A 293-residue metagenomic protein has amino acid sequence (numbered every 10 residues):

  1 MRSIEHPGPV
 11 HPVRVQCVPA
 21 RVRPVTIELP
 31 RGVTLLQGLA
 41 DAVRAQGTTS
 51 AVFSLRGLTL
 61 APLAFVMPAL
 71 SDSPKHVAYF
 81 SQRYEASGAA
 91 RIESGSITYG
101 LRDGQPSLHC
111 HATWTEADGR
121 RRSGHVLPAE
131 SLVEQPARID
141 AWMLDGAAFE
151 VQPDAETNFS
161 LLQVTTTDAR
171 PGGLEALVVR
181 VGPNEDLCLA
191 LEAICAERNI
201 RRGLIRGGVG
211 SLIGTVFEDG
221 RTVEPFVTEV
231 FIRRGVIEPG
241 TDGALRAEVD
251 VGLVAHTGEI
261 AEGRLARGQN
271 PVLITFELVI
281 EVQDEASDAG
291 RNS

Functional and structural regions predicted by a protein language model:
M1-H6, H11-T115, L174-G210, T222-S293: Alpha/propeptide regions of enzymes that mature by internal proteolysis
A64-M67, V126, V216-D219: Short acidic, glycine/serine/threonine-rich loops at helix termini
R120-H125, N199-G203: Short amphipathic alpha-helical segments with coiled-coil-like heptad repeat character
R121-T165, A266-S293: Flexible glycine-rich active-site/ligand-binding loops centered on an Asp-His dyad
R122, G214-V216, I260-G263: Short active-site-adjacent structural elements
G124, T157-D168, G172-G173, G182-L189: Active-site glycine-rich loop that binds ribose-phosphate moieties when present
